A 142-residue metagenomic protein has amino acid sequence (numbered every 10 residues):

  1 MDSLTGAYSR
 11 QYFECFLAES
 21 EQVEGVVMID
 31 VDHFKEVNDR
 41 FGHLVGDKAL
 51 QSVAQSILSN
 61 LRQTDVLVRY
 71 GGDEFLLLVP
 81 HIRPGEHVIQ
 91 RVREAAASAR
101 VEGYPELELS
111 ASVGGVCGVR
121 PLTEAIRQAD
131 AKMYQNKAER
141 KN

Functional and structural regions predicted by a protein language model:
M1: Primarily the dimerization/phosphotransfer
S9-G25, D32-R62, V68-G72, L76-L77 (+4 more regions): Conserved long alpha-helical elements within nucleotide-processing catalytic cores of c-di-GMP signaling and class III
Q22, A97-V101, A138-K141: Generic structural signal for secondary-structure transition and capping sites
V26, F75, A111-G115: A structural signal for short, well-ordered beta-strand segments
R69, A96-V116: Catalytic core regions of nucleotide second-messenger enzymes
L78-V79, C117: A structural signal for hydrophobic residues in beta-strands of small regulatory alpha/beta folds
I89-R93, S110-S112, V116-N142: Catalytic-core segments of nucleotide cyclases and related cyclic-nucleotide turnover enzymes
